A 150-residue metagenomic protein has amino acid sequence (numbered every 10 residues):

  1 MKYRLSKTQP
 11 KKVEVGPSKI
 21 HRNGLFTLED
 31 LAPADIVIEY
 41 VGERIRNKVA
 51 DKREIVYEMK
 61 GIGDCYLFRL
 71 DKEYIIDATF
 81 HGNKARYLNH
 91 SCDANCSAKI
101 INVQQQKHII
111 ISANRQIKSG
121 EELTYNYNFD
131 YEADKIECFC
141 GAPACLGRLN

Functional and structural regions predicted by a protein language model:
Y3-I100: Catalytic cores of histone-lysine modification enzymes
C92-N150: C-terminal SET catalytic tail plus cysteine-rich post-SET Zn-binding segment of SAM-dependent SET-domain
